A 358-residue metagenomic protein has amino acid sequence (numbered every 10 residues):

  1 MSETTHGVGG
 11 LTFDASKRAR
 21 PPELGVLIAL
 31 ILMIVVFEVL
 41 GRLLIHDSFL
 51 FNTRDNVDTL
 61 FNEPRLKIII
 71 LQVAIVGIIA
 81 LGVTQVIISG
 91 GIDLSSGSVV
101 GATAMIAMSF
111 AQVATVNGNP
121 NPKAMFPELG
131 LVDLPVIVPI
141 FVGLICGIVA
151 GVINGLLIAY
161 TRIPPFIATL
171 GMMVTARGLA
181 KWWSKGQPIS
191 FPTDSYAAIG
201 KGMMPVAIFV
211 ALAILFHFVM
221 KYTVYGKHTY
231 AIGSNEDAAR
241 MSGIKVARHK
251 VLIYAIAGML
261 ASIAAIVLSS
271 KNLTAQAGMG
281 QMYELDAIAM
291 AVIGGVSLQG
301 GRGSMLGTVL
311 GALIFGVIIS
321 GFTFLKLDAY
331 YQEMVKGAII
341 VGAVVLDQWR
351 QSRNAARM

Functional and structural regions predicted by a protein language model:
M1-L50, M241, K245-R248, I318 (+1 more regions): Cytosolic-side transmembrane-helix boundaries in multi-pass membrane proteins
S2-I78, V116-V138: Membrane-interfacial amphipathic/re-entrant helices at transmembrane-helix boundaries
V26-L40, V83, L144-G147, M173-G178 (+5 more regions): Hydrophobic core segments of alpha-helical transmembrane domains in multi-pass membrane transport and ion-translocation
F37-E38, F61-T115, L156-R162, G295-M305 (+1 more regions): Single transmembrane alpha-helix segments in multi-pass membrane proteins
T53-N56, P122-I137, T161, P165-Y225 (+3 more regions): Transmembrane helix-bundle core of multi-pass membrane transporters and related energy-transducing complexes
I88-V152: Membrane-embedded helix boundary and interhelical linker motif in transport proteins
Y225-K250: Short cytoplasmic-facing helical segments at TM-TM junctions of multi-pass membrane proteins
A261, K271, A275-G337: Transmembrane alpha-helical segments in multi-pass inner-membrane proteins
